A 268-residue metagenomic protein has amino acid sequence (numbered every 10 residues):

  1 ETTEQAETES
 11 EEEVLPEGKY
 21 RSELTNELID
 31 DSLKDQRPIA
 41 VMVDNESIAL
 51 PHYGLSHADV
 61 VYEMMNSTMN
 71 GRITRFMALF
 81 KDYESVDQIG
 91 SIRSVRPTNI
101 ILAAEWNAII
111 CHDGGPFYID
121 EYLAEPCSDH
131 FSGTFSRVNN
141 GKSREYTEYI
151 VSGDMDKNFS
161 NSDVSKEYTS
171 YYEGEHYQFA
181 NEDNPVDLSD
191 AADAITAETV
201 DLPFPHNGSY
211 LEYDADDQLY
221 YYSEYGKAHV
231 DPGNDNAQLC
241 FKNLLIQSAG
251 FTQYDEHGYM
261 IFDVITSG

Functional and structural regions predicted by a protein language model:
E1-Q5: Sec-dependent signal peptide cleavage junction
E7-Y62, S67-G268: A surface/extracellular/periplasmic glyco- and lipid-processing/surface-interacting theme
